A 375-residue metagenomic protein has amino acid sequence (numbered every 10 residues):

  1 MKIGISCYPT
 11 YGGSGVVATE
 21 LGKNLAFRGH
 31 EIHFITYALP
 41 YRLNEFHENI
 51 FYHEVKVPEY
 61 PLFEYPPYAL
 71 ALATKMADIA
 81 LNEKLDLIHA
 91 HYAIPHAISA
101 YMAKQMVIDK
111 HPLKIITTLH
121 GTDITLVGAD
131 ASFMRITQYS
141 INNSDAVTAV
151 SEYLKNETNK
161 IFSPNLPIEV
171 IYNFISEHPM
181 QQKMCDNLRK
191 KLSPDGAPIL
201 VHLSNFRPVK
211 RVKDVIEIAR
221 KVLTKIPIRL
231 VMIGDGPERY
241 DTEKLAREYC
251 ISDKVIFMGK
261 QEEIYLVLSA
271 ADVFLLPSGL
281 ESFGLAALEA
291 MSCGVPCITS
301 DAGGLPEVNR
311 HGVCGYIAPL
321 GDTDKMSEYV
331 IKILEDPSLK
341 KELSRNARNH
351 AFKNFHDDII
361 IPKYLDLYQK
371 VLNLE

Functional and structural regions predicted by a protein language model:
I5-Y11, K23-Y68: N-terminal strand-loop element at the rim of the active site of nucleotide-sugar-dependent glycosyltransferases
Y153, F174: Carbohydrate-associated surface elements
S193-K210, I216-A219, V231: Conserved donor-binding/catalytic core segment of Leloir-type glycosyltransferases
E243-G259: Nucleotide-activated donor-binding/catalytic signature segment of Leloir-type glycosyltransferases, i.e., the conserved
K260, G279: Aromatic "clamp/platform" in nucleotide-sugar-dependent glycosyltransferases that forms part of the donor/acceptor
P296-T299, N309: Short hydrophobic beta-strand element within catalytic cores of glycosyltransferases and related nucleotide-activated
H311-G312, Y316-T323, K332-P337: Conserved acidic donor-binding segment of nucleotide-sugar-dependent glycosyltransferases
K325, K332, L339-N354, I360-D366 (+1 more regions): A short, well-ordered alpha-helix in the C-terminal region of glycosyltransferases
